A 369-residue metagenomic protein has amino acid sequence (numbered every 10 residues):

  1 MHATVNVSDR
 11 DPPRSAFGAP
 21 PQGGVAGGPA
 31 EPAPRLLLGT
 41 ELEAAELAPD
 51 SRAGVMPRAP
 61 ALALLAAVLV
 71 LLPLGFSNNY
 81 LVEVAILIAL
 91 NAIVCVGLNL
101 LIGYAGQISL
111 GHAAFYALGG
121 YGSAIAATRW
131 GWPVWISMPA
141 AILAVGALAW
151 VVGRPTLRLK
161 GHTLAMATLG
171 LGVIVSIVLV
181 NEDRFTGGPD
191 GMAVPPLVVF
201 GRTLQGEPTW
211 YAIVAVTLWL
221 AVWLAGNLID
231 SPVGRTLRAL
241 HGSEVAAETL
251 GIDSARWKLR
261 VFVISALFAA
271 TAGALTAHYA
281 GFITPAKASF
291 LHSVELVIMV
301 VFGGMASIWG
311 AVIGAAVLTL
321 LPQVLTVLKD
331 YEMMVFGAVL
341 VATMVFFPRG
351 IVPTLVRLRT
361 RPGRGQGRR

Functional and structural regions predicted by a protein language model:
H2-P13, F17, G27, E31-R369: Transmembrane alpha-helices and adjacent helix-loop boundaries
P21-G24: N-terminal polybasic/positive-inside topogenic patches
